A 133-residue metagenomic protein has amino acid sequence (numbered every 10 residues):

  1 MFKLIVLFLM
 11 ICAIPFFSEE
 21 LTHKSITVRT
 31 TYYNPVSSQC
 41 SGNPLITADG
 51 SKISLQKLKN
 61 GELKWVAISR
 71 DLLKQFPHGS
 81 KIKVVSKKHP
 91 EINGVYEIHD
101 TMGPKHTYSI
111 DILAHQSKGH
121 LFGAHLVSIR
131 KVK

Functional and structural regions predicted by a protein language model:
L4-C12: Sec-dependent N-terminal signal peptides
C12-E20: Short hydrophobic alpha-helical membrane-anchoring segments
E19-K133: Solvent-exposed, well-ordered loop and adjacent helix/strand elements within mature globular domains that form
